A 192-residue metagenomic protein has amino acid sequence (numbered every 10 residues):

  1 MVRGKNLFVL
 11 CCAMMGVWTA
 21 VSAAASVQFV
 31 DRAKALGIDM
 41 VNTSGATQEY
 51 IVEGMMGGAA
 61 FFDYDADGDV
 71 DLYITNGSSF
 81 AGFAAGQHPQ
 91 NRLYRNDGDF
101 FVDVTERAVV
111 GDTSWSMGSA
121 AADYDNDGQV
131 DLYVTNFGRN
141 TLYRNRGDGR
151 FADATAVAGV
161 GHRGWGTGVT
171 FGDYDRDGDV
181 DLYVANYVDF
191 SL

Functional and structural regions predicted by a protein language model:
M1-C11: Bacterial N-terminal signal peptides that target proteins for export
V9-A20: Bacterial N-terminal signal peptides
A20-L192: Acidic, glycine/proline-rich Ca2+-coordinating loop motifs
